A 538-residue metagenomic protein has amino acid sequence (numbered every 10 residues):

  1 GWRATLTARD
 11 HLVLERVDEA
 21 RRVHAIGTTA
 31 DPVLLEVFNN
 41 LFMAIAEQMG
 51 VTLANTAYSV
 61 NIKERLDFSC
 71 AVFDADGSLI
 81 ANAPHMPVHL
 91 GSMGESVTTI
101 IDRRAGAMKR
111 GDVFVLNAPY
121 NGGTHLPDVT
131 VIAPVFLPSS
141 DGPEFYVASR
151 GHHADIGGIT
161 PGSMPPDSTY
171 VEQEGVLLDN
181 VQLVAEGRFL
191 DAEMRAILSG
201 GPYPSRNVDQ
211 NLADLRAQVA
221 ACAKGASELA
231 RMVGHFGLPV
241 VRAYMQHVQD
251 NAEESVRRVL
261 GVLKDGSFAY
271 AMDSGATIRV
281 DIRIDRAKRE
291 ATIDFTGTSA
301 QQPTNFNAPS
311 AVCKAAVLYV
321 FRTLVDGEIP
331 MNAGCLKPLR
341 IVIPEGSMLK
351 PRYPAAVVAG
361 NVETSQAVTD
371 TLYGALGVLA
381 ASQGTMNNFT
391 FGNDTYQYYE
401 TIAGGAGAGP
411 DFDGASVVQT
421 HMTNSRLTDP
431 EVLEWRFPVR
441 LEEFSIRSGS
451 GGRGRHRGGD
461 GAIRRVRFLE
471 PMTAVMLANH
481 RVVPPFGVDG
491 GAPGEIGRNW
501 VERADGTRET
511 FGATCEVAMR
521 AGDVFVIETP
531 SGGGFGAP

Functional and structural regions predicted by a protein language model:
W2-R3: Extracellular disulfide-bonded cysteine-rich modules/repeats
D10-R110, V115-S139, P143-T292, T296-P538: Glycine/proline-enriched, intrinsically flexible loops and inter-domain linkers
